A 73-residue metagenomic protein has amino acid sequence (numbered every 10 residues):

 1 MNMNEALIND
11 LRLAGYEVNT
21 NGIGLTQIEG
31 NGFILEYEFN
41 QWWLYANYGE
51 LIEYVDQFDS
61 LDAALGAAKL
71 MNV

Functional and structural regions predicted by a protein language model:
M1-E29, Y48-L61: Negatively charged, low-complexity tracts enriched in Asp/Glu with abundant Ser/Thr
M1-M3, K69-V73: Short intrinsically disordered terminal tails
G22-I23, G30-G32, E38, V73: Generic structural signal for short, solvent-exposed loop/turn connectors between secondary structure elements
N31-E53: Short aromatic-glycine-(Arg/Gly/Cys) micro-motifs in beta-strand/loop hairpins
F58-S60, G66-L70: Short, compact, well-ordered microdomains
